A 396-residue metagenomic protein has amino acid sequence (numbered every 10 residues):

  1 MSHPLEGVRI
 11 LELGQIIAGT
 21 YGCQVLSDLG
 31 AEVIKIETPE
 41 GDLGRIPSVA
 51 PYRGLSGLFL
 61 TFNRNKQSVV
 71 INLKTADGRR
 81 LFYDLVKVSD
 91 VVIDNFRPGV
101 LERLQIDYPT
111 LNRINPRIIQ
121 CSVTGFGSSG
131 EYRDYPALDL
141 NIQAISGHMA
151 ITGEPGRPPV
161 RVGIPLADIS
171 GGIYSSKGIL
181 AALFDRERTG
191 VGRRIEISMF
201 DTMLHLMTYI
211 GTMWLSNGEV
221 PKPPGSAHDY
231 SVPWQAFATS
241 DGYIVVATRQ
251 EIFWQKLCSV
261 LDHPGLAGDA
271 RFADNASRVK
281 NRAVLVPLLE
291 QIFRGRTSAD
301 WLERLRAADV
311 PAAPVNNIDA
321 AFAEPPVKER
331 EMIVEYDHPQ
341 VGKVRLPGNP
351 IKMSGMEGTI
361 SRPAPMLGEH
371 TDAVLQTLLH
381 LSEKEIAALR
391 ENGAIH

Functional and structural regions predicted by a protein language model:
M1-R188, M366, D372-H396: N-terminal helix-loop segment corresponding to the beta1-alpha1 unit of nucleotide/adenylate-binding folds
M1-R9, A238-T239, A320-H396: Terminal low-complexity tails and localization/encapsulation signals of metabolic enzymes
E40, F126-G127, M199-L204, D241-Y243 (+2 more regions): Glycine-rich beta-alpha junction loops
A50, F59, P224-D229, W234-Q235 (+2 more regions): Short Gly/Pro-enriched turn/cap motifs at secondary-structure boundaries
S128, G156-I164, E187-M203, K222-D229 (+1 more regions): Conserved Rossmann-fold dehydrogenase catalytic segment
G172-G192, H205-N217, C258-P264: Oxidoreductase and adenylate-handling cofactor-binding alpha/beta cores
V232-A308, A312: Aromatic-enriched alpha-helical interface/lid elements that frame and gate functional surfaces
R306-V327: Conserved PLP cofactor-binding pocket of PLP-dependent enzymes
